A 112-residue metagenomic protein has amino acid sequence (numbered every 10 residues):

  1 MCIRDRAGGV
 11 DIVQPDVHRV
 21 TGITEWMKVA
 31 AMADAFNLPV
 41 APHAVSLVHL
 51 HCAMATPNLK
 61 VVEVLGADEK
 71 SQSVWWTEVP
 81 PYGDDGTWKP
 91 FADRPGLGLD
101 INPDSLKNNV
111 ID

Functional and structural regions predicted by a protein language model:
M1-D5: Conserved small/polar residues in nucleotide/adenosyl-binding loops
R6-Q14, M32-L38, M54-V61: Glycine-enriched alpha-helix->loop->beta-strand junction motifs that scaffold or abut catalytic
D11, E25, L99-I101: Short, flexible micro-motifs
D16-V20, L65: Active-site PLP-lysine loop of aminotransferase-like
R19-G22, S46-V48: Short, catalytically relevant binding-site loops at active-site mouths
V20-M32: Active-site-adjacent beta->alpha loops and helix N-cap segments on the catalytic face of soluble alpha/beta enzymes
V40-P42: Hydrophobic residues in well-ordered beta-strands that form the structural core
V45-D112: Flexible C-terminal active-site loop/helix
